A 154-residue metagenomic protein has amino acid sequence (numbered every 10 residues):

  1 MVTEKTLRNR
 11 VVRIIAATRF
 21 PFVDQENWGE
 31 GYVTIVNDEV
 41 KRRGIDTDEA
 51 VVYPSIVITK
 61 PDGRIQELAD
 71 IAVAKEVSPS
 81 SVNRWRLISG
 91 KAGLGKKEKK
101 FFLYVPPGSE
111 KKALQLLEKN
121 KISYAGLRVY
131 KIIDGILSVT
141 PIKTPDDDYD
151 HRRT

Functional and structural regions predicted by a protein language model:
M1-R10, F22-E67, V77: Active-site metal-binding core of divalent-cation-utilizing nuclease and nuclease-like domains
V2-T3, R13, A17-E26, K97 (+1 more regions): Non-catalytic C-terminal interaction segments of nucleic acid-processing enzymes
P54-G63, F102-V105, Q115, R128-S138: Short, surface-exposed, charge-dense and proline/glycine-enriched linear segments
R64-Q66, A72-K121: Catalytic cores of nucleic-acid endonucleases
